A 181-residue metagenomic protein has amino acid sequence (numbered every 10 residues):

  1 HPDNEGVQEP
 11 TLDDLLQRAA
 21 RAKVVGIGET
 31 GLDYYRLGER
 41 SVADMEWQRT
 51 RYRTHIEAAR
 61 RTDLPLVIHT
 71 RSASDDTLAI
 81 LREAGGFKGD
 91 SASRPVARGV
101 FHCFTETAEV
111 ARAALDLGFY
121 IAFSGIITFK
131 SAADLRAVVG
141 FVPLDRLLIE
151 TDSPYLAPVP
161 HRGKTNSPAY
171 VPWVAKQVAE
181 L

Functional and structural regions predicted by a protein language model:
H1-L181: Mid-domain alpha/beta scaffold segments of enzyme catalytic cores
